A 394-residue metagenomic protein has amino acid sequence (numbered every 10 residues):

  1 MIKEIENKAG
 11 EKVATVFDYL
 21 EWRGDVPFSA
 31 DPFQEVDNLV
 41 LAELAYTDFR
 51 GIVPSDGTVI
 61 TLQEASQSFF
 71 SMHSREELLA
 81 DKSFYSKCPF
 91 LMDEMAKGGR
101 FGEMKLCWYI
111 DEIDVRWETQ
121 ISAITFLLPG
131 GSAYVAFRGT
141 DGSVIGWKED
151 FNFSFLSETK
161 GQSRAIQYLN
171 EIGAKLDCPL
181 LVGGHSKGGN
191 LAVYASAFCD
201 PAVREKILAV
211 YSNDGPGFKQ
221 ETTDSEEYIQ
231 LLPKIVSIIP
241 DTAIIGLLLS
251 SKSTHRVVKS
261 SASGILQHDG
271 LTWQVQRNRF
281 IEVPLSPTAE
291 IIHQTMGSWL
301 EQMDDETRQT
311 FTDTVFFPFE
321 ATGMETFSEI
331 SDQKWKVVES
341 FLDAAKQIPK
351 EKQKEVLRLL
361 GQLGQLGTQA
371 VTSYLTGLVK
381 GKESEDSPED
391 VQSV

Functional and structural regions predicted by a protein language model:
I2-D56, I60-I124, L128-A133, F137-P179 (+1 more regions): Alpha/beta hydrolase fold serine-hydrolase catalytic domain that processes acyl esters and thioesters
G183-G188, A192: Gly/Ala-rich beta-loop-alpha elbow adjacent to hydrolase catalytic centers
A192-P201: Short glycine-enriched nucleophile-adjacent loop and the immediately C-terminal alpha-helix near the catalytic center
